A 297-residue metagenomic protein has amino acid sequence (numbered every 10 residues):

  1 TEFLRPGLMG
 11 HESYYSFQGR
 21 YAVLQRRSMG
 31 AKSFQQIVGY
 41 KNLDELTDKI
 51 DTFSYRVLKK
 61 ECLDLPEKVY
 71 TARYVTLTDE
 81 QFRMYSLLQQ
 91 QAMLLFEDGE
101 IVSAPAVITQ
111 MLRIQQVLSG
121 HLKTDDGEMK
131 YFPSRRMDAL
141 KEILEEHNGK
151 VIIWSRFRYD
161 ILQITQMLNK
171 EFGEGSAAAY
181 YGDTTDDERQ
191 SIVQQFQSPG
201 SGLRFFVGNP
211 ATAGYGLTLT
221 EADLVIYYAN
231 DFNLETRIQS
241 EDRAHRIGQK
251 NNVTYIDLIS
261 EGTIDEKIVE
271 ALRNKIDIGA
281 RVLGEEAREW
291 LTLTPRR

Functional and structural regions predicted by a protein language model:
L8-G149, Y255, L272-N274: Inter-lobe coupling linker of SF2 helicases/translocases
A22, D79-F82, R158-D160, T185 (+4 more regions): Conserved nucleotide-binding/hydrolysis micro-motifs of P-loop NTPases
K68-Y70, G173-S176, T220-L224, Q249-Y255: Short glycine-/polar-rich loops that comprise or flank the Walker A/P-loop and associated switch/sensor motifs
R73-V75, V117, Y180-G182, Y228 (+1 more regions): Hydrophobic residues at beta-strand termini and immediately following loops that shape nucleotide-binding pockets
P133, R156-Y159: Helix N-cap/beta->alpha junction signal
I152-W154, L162-T165, E171-A213: Conserved helicase ATPase core of P-loop NTP-dependent helicases/translocases
I161-T165, Q190, R204-A229, N233-N252: SF2 helicase motor core recognition
F232-R297: A conserved SF2-helicase RecA2
